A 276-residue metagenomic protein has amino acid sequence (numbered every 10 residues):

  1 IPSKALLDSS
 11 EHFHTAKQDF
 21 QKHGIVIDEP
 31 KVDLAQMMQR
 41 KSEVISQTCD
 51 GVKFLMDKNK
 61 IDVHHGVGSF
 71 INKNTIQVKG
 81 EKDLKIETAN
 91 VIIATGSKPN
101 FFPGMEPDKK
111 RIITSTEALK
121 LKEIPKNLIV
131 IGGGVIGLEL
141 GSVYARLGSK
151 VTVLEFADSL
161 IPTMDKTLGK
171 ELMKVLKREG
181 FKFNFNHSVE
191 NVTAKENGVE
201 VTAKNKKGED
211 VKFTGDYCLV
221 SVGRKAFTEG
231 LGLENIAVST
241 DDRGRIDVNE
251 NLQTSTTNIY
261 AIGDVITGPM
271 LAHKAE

Functional and structural regions predicted by a protein language model:
I1-I124, T152, A157-I161, T167-L168 (+6 more regions): Glycine-rich flavin
G68, I86-G96, V130-I131, V151 (+2 more regions): Short hydrophobic core segments
D108-I124, F213-E276: FAD-site-proximal beta/loop scaffold in flavoenzymes
N127: Acidic/aromatic-lined carbohydrate-recognition and catalytic surfaces of CAZymes acting on diverse glycans
I131-G134, D264: Glycine-rich Rossmann-fold phosphate-binding loop(s) that bind the pyrophosphate of adenine dinucleotide cofactors
G137-L138: N-terminal Rossmann-fold NAD(P) dinucleotide-binding loop
G141, A145-R146: Gly/Ala-rich phosphate-binding loop of Rossmann-like dinucleotide-binding domains, activating on the conserved
